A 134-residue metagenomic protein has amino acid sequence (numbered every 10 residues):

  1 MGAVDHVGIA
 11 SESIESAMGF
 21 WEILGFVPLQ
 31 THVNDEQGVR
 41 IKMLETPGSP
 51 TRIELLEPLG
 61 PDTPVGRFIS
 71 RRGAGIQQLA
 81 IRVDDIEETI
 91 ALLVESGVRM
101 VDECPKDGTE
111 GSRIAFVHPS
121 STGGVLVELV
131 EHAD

Functional and structural regions predicted by a protein language model:
M1, F20, T31, G38-I41 (+1 more regions): Interaction-mediating elements
V4-D5, E15, L24, P28-L29 (+5 more regions): A cross-kingdom feature marking solvent-exposed beta-strand/loop segments within repeated, beta-rich binding/scaffold
V4-S11, K42-P47, V65-L92: Vicinal oxygen chelate
A17, V27, S49-I53, P61-P64 (+1 more regions): Short loop/beta submotifs within extracellular cysteine-rich repeat domains
A17-F20, T89-L93: Hydrophobic side chains in well-ordered alpha-helices
V33, R40-E45, R52-I53, I81 (+1 more regions): Vicinal oxygen chelate
L59-P61, A133-D134: Short, solvent-exposed aromatic-acidic interface loops
